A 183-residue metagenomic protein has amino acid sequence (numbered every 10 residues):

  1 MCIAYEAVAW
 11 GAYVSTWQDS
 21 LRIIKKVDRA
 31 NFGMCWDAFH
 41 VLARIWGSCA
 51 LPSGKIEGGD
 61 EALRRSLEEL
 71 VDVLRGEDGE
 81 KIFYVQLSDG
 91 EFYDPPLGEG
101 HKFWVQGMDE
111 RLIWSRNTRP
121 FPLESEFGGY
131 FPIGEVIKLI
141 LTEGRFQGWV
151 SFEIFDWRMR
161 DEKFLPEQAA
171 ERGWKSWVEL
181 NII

Functional and structural regions predicted by a protein language model:
M1-F127: Acidic/histidine-rich catalytic cores of soluble enzymes
M1-I3, V27, V73-K81, E135-Q147 (+1 more regions): A structural motif corresponding to the C-terminal end of an alpha-helix and its immediate exit/capping segment
D19-I23, S66-L74, P132-L139, A169-W177: A general structural detector for well-ordered alpha-helical segments in enzyme core domains, enriched
H40, Q147-W149: Tryptophan-centric aromatic hotspots in well-structured domains and transmembrane helices
Y93-P96, R158-K163: Short active-site-adjacent structural elements
E110, T118-F121, F127-E143, D156-M159: Substrate-binding and catalytic surfaces of secreted/luminal carbohydrate-active proteins
S151-I154: Short acidic/histidine-rich active-site segments
D161-I183: C-terminal helical cap(s) of enzyme catalytic domains, especially alpha/beta-barrels
